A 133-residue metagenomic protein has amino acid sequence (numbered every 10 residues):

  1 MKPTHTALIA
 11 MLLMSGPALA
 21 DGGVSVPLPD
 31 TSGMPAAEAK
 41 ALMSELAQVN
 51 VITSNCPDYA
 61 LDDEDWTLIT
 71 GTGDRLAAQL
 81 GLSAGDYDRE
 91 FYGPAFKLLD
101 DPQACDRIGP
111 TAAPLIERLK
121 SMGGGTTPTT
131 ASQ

Functional and structural regions predicted by a protein language model:
M1-A7: Bacterial N-terminal signal peptides that target proteins for export
L8-L13: Hydrophobic helical h-region of N-terminal Sec-dependent signal peptides in bacterial secretory/periplasmic proteins
S15-P17: N-terminal signal peptide c-region/cleavage motif recognized by signal peptidases
V26-L82: Short N-proximal segments of mature Sec-exported proteins
P27-L28, E64-Q133: Compact alpha-helical subdomains of small soluble proteins
